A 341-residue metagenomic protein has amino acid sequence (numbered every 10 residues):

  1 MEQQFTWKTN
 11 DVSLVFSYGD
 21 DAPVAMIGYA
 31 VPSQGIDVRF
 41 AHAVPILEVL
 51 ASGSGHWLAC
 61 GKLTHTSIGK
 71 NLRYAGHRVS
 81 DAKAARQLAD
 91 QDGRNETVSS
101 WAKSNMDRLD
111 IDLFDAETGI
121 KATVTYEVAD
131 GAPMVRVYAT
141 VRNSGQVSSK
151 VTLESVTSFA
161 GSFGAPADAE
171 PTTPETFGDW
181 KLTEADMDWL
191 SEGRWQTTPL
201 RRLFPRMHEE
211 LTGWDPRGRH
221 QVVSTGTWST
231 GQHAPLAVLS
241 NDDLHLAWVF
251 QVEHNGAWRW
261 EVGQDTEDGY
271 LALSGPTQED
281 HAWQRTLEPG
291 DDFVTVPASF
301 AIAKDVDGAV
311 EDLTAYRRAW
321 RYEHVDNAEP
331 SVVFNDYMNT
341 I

Functional and structural regions predicted by a protein language model:
E2-K8, V12-F16, D20, V24-Q264: Polysaccharide-binding surfaces and accessory modules of carbohydrate-active proteins
Q4, D292, S331: A residue-level signal for beta-strand positions that form part of recognition/binding surfaces within mature
D11, R285-A303: Short Pro-Gly-centered flexible turn/kink motifs
V156, N255, A298-F300, Y337-N339: Active-site beta-loop-alpha junctions enriched in small/polar residues
W260-S274: Short, basic/aromatic beta-hairpin or loop at an interaction surface
A272, T277-Q284: Short alpha-helix capping/helix-loop boundary micro-motifs
A309-I341: An acidic-aromatic substrate-binding cleft motif
